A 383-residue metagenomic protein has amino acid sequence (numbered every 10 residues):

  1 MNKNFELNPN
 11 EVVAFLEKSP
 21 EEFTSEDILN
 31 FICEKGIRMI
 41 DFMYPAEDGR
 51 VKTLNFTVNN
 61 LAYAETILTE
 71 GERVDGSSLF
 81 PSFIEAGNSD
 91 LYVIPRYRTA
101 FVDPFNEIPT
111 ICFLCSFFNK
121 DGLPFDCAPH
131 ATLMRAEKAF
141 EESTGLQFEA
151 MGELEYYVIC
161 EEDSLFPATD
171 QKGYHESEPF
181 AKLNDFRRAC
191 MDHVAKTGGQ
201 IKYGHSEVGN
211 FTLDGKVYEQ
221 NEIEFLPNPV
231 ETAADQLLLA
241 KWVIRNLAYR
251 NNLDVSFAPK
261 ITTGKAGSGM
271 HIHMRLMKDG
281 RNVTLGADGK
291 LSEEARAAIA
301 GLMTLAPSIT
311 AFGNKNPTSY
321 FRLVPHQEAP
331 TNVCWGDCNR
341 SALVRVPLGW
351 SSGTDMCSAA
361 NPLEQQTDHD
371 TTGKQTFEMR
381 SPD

Functional and structural regions predicted by a protein language model:
M1-F211, N228-W242: ATP/Mg2+-dependent ligation/transfer catalytic cores
N2-K35, D48, A64, G71 (+3 more regions): C-terminal accessory/tail domains of diverse enzymes
M43, T53-N55, L114, Y157 (+6 more regions): Structured core elements
P45-R50, E153-V158, E207-T212, K260-G267 (+2 more regions): A glycine-rich phosphate-binding loop feature that marks nucleotide/adenosyl-phosphate handling sites
V102-T110, Q147-E149, L213-V217, K265 (+2 more regions): Short glycine/proline-enriched loop/turn "hinge" motifs that connect secondary-structure elements and lie
L114, E153-P167, N210-E224, A258-G280: Histidine-centered divalent-metal-coordination microenvironment in nucleic-acid enzymes
H205, E224, L238-L239, R245 (+1 more regions): Gly/Pro-rich turn-and-neighbor structural signature
G280-G286: Active-site-proximal loop/hinge segments that shape catalytic or ion-binding/gating pockets
